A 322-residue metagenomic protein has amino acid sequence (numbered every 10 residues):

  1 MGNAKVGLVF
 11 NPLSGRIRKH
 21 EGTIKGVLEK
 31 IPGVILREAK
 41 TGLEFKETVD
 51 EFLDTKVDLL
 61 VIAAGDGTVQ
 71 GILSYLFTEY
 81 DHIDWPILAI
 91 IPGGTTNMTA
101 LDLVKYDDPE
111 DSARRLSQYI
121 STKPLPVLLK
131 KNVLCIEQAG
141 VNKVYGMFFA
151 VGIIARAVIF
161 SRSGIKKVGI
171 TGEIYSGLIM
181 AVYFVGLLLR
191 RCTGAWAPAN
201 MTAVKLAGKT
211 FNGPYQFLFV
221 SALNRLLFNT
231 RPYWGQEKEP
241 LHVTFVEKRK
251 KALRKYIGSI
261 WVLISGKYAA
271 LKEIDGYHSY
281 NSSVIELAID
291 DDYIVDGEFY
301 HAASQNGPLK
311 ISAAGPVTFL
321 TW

Functional and structural regions predicted by a protein language model:
M1-A63, T68-E79, E110-R115, I120: ATP/NTP phosphate-donor binding region
A4, P86, S283: Nucleotide donor/acceptor-binding cores
F10-L13, G93, K248: Cofactor-binding loop segments of dinucleotide-utilizing enzymes, especially the Rossmann-like FAD- and NAD(P)+-binding
R18, L36-A39, H82-N212: Catalytic core of DAGKc-family lipid kinases
A150, I154, L218-Y233, F299: Glycine-rich phosphate/pyrophosphate-binding beta-alpha loops
K205-N212, F228-W322: ATP/nucleoside-binding phosphotransfer catalytic cores, i.e., glycine-rich phosphate-binding loops
